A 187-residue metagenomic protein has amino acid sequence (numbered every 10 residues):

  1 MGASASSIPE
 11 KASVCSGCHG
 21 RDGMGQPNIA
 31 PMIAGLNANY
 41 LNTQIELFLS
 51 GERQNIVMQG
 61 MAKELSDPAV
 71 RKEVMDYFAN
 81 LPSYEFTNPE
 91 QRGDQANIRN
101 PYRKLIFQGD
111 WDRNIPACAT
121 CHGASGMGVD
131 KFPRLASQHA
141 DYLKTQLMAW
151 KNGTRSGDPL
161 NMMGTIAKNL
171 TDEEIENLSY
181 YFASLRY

Functional and structural regions predicted by a protein language model:
M1, R186-Y187: Short, solvent-exposed mixed-charge patches
M1-A12, M24-I29, N80-D112, P133: Electrostatic cytochrome c docking/interface patches
G2-G51, N55: The feature marks the first
S6-S16, G35-T43, R103-A119, G128-V129 (+2 more regions): Sequence context surrounding c-type heme c attachment/ligation sites in exported
K11, N37, Q44, Q54-V57 (+6 more regions): Stable alpha-helical elements in mature extracytoplasmic
C15-D22, V74, I115-A124, L178: The canonical Cys-X-X-Cys-His
Q26-M32, F48-R92, V129-R134, T154-R186: Axial heme c-ligation environment in periplasmic c-type cytochrome domains
